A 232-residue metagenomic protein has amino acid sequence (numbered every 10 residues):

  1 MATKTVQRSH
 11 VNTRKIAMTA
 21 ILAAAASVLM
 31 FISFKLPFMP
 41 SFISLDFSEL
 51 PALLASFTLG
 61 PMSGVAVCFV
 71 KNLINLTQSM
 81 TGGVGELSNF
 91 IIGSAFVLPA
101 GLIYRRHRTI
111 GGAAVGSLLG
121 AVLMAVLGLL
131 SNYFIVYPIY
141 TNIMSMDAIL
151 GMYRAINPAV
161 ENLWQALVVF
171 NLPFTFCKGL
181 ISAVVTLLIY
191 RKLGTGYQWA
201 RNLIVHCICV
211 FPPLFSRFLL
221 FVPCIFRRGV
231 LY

Functional and structural regions predicted by a protein language model:
M1-C207, F218, P223-Y232: Loop-helix junctions at membrane interfaces
C209-F211: Compositionally biased low-complexity segments enriched in histidine and/or tyrosine
